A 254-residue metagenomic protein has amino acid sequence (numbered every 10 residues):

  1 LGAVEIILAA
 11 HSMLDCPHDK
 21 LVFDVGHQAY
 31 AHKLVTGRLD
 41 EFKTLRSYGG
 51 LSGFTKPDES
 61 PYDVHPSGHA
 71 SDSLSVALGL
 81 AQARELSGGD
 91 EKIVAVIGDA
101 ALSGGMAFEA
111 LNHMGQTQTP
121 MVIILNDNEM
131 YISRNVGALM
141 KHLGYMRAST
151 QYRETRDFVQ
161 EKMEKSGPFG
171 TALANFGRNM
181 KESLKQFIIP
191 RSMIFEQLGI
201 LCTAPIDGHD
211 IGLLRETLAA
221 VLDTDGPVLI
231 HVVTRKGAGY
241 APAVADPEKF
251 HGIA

Functional and structural regions predicted by a protein language model:
L1-T117: Cofactor-binding active-site loop characterized by glycine-rich and histidine/acidic residues
V22, V35-L39, D58-P61, A70 (+8 more regions): Generic preference for flexible, low-structure residues
F23-D24, V96-I97, V122-N126, H231-R235: Short beta-strand segments
S47, D63, A95, I123-L125 (+2 more regions): Preference for short coil/turn "hinge" residues that link or interrupt alpha-helices
S52, Y62, T117-I124, G177 (+1 more regions): Generic, low-specificity signal for short hydrophobic/alpha-helical stretches with a mild N-terminal bias, encompassing
K92, P120, P227: Alpha/beta-hydrolase fold active-site loops
G104-N126, K141-S149, A243: A short alpha/beta connector and helix-capping loop motif
N128-A254: Long, well-ordered, tryptophan-enriched scaffold segments
